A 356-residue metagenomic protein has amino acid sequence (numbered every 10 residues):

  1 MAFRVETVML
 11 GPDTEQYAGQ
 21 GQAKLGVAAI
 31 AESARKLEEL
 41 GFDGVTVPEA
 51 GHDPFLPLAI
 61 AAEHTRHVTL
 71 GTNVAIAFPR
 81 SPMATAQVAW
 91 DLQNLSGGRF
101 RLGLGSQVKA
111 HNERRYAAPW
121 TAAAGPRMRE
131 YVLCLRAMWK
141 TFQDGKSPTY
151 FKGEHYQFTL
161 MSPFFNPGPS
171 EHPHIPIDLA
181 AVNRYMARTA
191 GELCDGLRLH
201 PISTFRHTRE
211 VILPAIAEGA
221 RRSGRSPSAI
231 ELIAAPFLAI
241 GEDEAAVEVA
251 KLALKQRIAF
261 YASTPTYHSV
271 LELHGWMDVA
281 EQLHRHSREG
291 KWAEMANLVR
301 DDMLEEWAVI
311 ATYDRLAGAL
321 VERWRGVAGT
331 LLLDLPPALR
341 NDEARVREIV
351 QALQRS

Functional and structural regions predicted by a protein language model:
M1-G71, I175: N-terminal beta1-alpha1-beta2 module of alpha/beta enzyme domains
F3, E15-A18, A86-G196, I202-I230 (+2 more regions): Internal, glycine-rich beta/alpha segment that forms the wall or movable "lid" of small-molecule/cofactor binding
V5-M9, V45-V47, L70-N73, F100-L104 (+4 more regions): Hydrophobic faces of well-ordered beta-strands that scaffold small-molecule active sites in alpha/beta enzyme cores
V5-V27, A75, R80-P82, E171-V182 (+2 more regions): Active-site mouth loops of central-metabolism enzymes
Q22-K36, A181-T189, Y313-E322: Short, acidic/polar
G41, A61, L92, L135 (+4 more regions): Conserved, mostly hydrophobic/aromatic
P57-A75, P79, Y131, V350-S356: Alpha-helix-loop-beta-strand connector modules within alpha/beta enzyme cores
A246-D302: Active-site pocket-lining/capping segments in soluble small-molecule metabolic enzymes
